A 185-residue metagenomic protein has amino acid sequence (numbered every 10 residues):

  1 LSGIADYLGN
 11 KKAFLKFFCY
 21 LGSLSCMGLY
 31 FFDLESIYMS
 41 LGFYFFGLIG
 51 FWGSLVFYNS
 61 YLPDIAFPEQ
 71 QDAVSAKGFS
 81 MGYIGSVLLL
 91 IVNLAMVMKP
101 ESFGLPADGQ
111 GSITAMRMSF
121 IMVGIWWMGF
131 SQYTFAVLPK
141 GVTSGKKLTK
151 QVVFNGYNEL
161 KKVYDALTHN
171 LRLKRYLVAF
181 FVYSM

Functional and structural regions predicted by a protein language model:
A5-L21: Cytoplasmic membrane-interface "Motif A"-like loop-to-helix N-cap segments of 12-TM Major Facilitator Superfamily
K16-S36: C-terminal ends and interior cores of transmembrane alpha-helices in multi-pass membrane transporters/permeases
C19-C26, G82, W126-F130: MFS 12-TM fold signature
F43, I49-M81: Cytoplasmic helix-loop-helix junction between adjacent transmembrane helices in 12-TM secondary transporters
G47-F51, A179-S184: Hydrophobic transmembrane alpha-helices of secondary-active solute transporters
L48, A73-M98: Glycine-rich segments within core transmembrane alpha-helices of 12-TM secondary carriers
L89-S102, G124-S144: C-terminal membrane-cytosol helix-exit motif in multi-pass small-molecule transporters
P139-V178: Juxtamembrane intracellular "pre-TM" segments in multi-pass secondary transporters
